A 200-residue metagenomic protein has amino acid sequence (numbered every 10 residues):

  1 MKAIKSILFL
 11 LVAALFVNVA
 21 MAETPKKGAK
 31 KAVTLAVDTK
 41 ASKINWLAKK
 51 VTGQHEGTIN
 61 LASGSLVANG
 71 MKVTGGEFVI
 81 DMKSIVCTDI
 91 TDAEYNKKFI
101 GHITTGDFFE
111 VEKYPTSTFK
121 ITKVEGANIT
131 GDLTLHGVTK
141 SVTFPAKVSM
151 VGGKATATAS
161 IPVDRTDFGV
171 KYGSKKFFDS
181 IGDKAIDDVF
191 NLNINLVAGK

Functional and structural regions predicted by a protein language model:
M1-K26: Bacterial Sec-dependent N-terminal signal peptides
M21-K200: Low-complexity, acidic/polar, glycine-enriched regions of mature
